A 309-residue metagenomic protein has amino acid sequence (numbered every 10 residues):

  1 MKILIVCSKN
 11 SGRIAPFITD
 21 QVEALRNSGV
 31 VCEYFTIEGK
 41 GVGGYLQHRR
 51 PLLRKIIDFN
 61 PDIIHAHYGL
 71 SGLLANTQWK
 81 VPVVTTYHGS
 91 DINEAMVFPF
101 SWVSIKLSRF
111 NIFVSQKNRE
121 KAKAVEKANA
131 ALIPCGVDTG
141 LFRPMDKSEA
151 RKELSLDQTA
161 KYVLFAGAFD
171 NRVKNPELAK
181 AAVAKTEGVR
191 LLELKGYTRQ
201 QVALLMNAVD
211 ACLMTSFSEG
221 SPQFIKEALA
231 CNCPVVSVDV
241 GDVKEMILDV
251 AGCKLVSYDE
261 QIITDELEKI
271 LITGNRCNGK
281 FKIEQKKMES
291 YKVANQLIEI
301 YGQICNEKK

Functional and structural regions predicted by a protein language model:
A66-S71: Short His-centered aromatic/hydrophobic patch
A95, V137-E153, K174: Acidic anion/phosphate-binding donor-loop and adjacent secondary structure in glycosyltransferase catalytic cores
I105, L204-V209: Short alpha-helical donor nucleotide-sugar binding micro-motif in glycosyltransferases
D157-K174, K180-A184: Conserved donor-binding/catalytic core segment of Leloir-type glycosyltransferases
F217: Aromatic "clamp/platform" in nucleotide-sugar-dependent glycosyltransferases that forms part of the donor/acceptor
P234-S237: Short hydrophobic beta-strand element within catalytic cores of glycosyltransferases and related nucleotide-activated
D249-Q261, E268-G274: Conserved acidic donor-binding segment of nucleotide-sugar-dependent glycosyltransferases
Y258, I272-N306: A charged, aromatic-enriched C-terminal amphipathic alpha-helix characteristic of glycosyltransferases across folds
